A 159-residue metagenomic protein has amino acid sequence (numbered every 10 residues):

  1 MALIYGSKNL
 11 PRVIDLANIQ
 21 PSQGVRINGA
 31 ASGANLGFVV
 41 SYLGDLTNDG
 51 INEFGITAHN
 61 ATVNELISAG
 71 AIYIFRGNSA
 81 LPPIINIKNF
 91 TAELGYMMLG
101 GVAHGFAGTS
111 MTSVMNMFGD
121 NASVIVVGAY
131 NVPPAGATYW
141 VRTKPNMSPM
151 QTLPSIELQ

Functional and structural regions predicted by a protein language model:
M1-Q159: Conserved beta-strand/short-helix segments that make up beta-rich extracellular adhesion/recognition modules
